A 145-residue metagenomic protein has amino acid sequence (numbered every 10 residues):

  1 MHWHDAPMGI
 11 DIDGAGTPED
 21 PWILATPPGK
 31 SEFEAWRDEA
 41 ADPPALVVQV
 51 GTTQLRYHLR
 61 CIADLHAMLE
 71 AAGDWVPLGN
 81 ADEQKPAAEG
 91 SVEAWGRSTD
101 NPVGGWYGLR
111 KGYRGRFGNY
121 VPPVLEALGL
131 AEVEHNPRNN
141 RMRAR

Functional and structural regions predicted by a protein language model:
M1-P7: Short, Lys/Arg-enriched N-terminal segments with co-localized hydrophobic residues within the first ~10-30 amino acids
P7-A87: Long, low-complexity, charged/polar intrinsically disordered regions in eukaryotic proteins
P44-L46, L125, N140: Hydrophobic residues embedded in beta-strands of well-ordered beta-sheets
E89-R116: Short helix-coil junctions and helix-kink-helix linkers
N119-P123: Short, hydrophobic-biased segments on the C-terminal half of alpha helices that form "recognition helices"
E126-N139: A short, conserved structural fragment
N139-R145: C-terminal engagement modules used by replication, chromatin/transcription, nuclear envelope/ESCRT, and ubiquitin
